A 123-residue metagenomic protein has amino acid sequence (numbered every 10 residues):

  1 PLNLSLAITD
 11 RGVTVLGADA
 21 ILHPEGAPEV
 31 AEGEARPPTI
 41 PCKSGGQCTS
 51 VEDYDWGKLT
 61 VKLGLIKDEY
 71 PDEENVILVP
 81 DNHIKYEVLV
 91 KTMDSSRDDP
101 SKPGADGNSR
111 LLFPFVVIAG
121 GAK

Functional and structural regions predicted by a protein language model:
P1-K123: Long, low-hydrophobicity, acidic/polar, solvent-exposed interaction domains
